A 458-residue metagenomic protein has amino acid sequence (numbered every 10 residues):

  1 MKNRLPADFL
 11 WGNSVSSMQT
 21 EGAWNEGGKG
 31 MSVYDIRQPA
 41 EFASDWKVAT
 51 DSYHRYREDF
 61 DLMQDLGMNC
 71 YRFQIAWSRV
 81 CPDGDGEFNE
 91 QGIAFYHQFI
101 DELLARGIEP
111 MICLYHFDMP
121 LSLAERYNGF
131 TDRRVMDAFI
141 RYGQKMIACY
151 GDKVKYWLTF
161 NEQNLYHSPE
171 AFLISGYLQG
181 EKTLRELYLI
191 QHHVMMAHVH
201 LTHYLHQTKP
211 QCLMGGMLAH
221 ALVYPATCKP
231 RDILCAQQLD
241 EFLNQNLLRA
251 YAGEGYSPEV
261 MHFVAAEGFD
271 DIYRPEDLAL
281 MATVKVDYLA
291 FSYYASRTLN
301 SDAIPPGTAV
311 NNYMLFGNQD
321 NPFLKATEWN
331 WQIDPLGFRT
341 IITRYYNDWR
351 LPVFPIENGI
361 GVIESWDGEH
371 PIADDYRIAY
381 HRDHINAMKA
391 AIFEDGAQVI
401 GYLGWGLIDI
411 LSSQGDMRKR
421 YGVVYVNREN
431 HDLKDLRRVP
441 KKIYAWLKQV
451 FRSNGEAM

Functional and structural regions predicted by a protein language model:
M1-A40, Q64, D83-G84, I93-M458: Active-site region of glycoside hydrolase catalytic domains
D8-L10, Y53, C70: A common structural microfeature
G30-D61, L66: Aromatic- and Gly/Pro-rich amphipathic surface segment
R55-A76, T283-L289: Catalytic domains of carbohydrate-active enzymes, especially glycoside hydrolases
I75-F88: Glycine-rich, proline-tolerant flexible connector loops at the mouths of alpha/beta enzymes
